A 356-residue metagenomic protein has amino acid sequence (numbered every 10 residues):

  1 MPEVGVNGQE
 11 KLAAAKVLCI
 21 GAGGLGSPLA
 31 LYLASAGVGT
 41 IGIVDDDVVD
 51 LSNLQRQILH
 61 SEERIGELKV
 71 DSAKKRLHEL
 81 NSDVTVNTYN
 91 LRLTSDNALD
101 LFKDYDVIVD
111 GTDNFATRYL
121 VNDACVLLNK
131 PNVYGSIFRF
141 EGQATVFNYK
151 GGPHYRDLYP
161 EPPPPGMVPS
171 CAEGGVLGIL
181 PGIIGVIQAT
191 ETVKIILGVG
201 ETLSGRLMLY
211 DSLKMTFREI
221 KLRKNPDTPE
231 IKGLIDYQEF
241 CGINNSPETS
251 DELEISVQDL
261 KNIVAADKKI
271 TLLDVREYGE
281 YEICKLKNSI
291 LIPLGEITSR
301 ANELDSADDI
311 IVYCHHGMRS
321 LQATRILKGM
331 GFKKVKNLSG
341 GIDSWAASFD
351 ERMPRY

Functional and structural regions predicted by a protein language model:
M1-L18, E239-E248: N-terminal charged helix/coil linker that caps or initiates catalytic domains
A13-A34, G42-D45: Glycine-rich adenosine-cofactor-binding loop
G24-L25, V38, V48-V49, F115-A116 (+2 more regions): Residue-level detector of alpha-helix initiation sites
S35-T40, G331-K333: Conserved S-adenosyl-L-methionine
I43-N81: Glycine-rich phosphate-binding loop and adjoining beta1-alpha1-beta2 segment of Rossmann-like nucleotide-binding folds
V86-Y89, L93-T94, D104-I184, K221-L222 (+1 more regions): E1/E1-like adenylate-forming module used to activate ubiquitin-like modifiers and sulfur-carrier proteins
P169-M208: Conserved anion/nucleotide-ligand pocket segment
S212-I270, Y278-I311, H315-Y356: Rhodanese-like catalytic fold shared by cysteine-dependent sulfurtransferases and DSP/PTP-type phosphatases
